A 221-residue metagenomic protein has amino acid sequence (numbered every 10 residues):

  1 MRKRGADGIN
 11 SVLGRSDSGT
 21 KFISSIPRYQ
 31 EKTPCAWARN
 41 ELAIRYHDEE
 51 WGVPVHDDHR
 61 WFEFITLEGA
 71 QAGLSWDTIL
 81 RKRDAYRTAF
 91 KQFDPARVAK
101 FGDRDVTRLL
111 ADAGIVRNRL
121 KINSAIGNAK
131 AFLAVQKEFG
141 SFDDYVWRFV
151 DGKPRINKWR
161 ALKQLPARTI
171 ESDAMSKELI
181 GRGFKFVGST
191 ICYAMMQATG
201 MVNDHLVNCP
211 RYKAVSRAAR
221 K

Functional and structural regions predicted by a protein language model:
R2-G5, V12-K221: HhH-family (HhH-GPD) DNA N-glycosylase catalytic core used in base-excision repair
